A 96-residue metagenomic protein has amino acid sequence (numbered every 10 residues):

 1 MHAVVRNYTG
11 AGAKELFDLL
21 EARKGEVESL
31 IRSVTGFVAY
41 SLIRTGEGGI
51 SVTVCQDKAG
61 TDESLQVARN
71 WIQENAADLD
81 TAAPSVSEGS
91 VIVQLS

Functional and structural regions predicted by a protein language model:
M1-V52, Q56-N70, A77-S96: Short S/T/G/P-rich N-terminal loop/turn motif that feeds into the first structured element of a domain
